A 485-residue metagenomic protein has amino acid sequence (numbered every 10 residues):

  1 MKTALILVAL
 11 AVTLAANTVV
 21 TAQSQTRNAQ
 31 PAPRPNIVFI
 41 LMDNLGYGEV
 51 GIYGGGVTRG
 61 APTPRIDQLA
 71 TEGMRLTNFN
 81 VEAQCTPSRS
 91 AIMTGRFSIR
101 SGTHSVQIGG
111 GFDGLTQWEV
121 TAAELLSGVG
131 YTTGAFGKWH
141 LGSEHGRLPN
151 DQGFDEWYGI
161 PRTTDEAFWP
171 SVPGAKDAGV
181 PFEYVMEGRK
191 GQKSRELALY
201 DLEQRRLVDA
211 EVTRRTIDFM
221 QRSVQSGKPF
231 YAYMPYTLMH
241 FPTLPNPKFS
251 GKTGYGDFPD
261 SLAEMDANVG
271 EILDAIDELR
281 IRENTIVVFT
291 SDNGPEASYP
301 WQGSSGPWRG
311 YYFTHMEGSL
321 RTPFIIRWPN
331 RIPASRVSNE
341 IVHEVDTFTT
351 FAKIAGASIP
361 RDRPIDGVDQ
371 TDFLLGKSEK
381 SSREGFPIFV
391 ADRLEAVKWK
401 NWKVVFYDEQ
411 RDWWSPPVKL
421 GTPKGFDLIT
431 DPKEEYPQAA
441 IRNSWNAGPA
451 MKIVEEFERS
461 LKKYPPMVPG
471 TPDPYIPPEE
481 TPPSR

Functional and structural regions predicted by a protein language model:
L5-L14, V19-P423, L428, P432-R485: Formylglycine-dependent sulfatase
